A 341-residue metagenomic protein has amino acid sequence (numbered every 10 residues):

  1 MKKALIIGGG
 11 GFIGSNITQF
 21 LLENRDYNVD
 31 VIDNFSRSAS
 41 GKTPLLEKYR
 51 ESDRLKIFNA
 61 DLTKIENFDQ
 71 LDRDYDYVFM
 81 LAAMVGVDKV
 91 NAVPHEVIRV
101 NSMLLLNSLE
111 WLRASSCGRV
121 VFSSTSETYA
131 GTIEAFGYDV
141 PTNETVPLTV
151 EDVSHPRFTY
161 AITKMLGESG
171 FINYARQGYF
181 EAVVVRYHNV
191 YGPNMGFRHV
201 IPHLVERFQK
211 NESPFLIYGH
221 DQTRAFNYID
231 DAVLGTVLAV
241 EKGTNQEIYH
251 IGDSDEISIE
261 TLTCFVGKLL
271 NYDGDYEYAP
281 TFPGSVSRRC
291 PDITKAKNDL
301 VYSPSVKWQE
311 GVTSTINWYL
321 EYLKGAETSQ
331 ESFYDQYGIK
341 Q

Functional and structural regions predicted by a protein language model:
M1-V190, V306, Y322, S332 (+1 more regions): N-terminal Rossmann-like NAD(P)+-binding domain of SDR-like oxidoreductases, especially those catalyzing
I7, I98-S102, Y160-A161, N194 (+5 more regions): Short, solvent-exposed loop/helix junctions and linker helices that flank or host conserved functional motifs
F12, V85, M195, I257-S258 (+1 more regions): Short alpha-helical
I17, Q209-Q341: C-terminal substrate-binding subdomain of Rossmann-fold SDR/epimerase-dehydratase oxidoreductases
R37, T63, V97, G192 (+3 more regions): Glycine-/small-residue-rich active-site loops that bind phosphorylated ligands and cofactors
S40-T43, N91, F197-R198, I229-D230 (+2 more regions): Conserved strand-to-helix beginnings and helix N-cap segments that scaffold or border functional pockets
E47, D69, L109, I172 (+4 more regions): Solvent-exposed, non-membrane alpha-helical residues enriched in polar/charged side chains
I133-E144, M165, S169-V240, S254-E256 (+1 more regions): NAD(P)-dependent short-chain dehydrogenase/reductase
